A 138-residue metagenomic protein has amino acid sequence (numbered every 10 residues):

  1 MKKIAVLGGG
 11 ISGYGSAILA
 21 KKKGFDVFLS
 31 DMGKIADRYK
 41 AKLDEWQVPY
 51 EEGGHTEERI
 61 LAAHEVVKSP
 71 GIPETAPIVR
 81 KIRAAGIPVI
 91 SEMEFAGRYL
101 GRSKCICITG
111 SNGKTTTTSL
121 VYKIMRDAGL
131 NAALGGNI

Functional and structural regions predicted by a protein language model:
M1-A36, A41-V48, A62, V66 (+2 more regions): ATP-dependent carboxylate-amine ligase
G8, E52, G110: Pocket-edge structural micro-motifs
K21-K22, E58-L61, P70-I138: Phosphate-binding loop of NTP-binding sites
L29, Y50-E52, S91, L134: A structural preference for short, hydrophobic beta-strand core positions in alpha/beta folds
M32-G33, H55, E94-F95: Short, ordered loop/turn segments at secondary-structure junctions
P49-I60: Short acidic low-complexity segments
